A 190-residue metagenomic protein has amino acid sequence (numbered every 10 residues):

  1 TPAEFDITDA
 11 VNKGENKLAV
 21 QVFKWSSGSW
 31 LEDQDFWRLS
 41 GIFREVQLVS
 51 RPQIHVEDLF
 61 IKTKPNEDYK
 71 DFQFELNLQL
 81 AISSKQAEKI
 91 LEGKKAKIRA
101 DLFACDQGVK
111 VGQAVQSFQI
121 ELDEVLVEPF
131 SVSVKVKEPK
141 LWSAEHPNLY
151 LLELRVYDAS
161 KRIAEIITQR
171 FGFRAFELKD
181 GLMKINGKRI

Functional and structural regions predicted by a protein language model:
T1-D58: Accessory beta-strand-rich segments of carbohydrate-active enzymes
A3-F5, L126-V134: Short strand-edge motifs at loop-to-beta-strand transitions and within beta-strands of extracellular beta-rich domains
T8-N12, F118-E128: Short proline/glycine- and polar residue-rich coil/turn motifs
V11-E15, A87-G93, K135-L149: Short glycine/proline/serine/threonine-rich loop/turn segments at secondary-structure transition edges
A19-Q21, L151-R155: Extracellular recognition modules
F23-W30, Q107, Y157-I166: Short acidic/polar inter-strand loop motif in beta-rich domains
F60, E153-I190: N-terminal carbohydrate-binding accessory modules
K70-I120, F130-V132: Beta-strand-rich binding/interaction modules
